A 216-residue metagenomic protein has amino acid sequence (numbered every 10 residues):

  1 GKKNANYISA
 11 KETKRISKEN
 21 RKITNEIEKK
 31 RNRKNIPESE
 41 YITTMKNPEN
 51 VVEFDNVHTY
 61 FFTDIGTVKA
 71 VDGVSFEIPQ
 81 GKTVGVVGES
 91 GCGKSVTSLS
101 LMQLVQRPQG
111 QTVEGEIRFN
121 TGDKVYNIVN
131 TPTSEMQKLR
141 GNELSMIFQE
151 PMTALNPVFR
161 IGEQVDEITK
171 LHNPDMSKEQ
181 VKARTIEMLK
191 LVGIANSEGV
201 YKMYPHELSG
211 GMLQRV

Functional and structural regions predicted by a protein language model:
G1-V216: ABC transporter nucleotide-binding domains
